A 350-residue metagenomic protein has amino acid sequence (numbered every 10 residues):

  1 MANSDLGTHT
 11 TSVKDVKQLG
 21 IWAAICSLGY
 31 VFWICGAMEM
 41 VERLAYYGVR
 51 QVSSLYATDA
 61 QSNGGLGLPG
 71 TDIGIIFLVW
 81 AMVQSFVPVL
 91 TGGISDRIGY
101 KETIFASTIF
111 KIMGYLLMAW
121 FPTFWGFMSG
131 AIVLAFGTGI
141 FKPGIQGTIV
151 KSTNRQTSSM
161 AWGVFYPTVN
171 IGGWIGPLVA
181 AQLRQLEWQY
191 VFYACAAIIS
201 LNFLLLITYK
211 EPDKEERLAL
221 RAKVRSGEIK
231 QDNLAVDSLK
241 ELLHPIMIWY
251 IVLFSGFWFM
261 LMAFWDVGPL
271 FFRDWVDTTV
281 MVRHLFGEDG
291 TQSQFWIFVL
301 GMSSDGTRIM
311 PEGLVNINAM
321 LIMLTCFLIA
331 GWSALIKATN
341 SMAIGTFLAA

Functional and structural regions predicted by a protein language model:
Q51-D72, D266-I309: Short amphipathic helix-loop junctions that connect adjacent transmembrane helices in Major Facilitator Superfamily/SLC
I75-G93, N316-I329: Central cavity-lining transmembrane alpha-helices of secondary-active solute carriers, predominantly the Major
G99, W120-W125, N154: Helix-breaking motifs and short loop linkers at transmembrane-helix boundaries and internal kinks in secondary membrane
I109-T123, F347-A350: C-terminal ends and interior cores of transmembrane alpha-helices in multi-pass membrane transporters/permeases
I140-N154: Intracellular juxtamembrane helix-capping segments at the cytosolic ends of symmetry-related transmembrane helices
S159-R184, I198-I199: Glycine-rich segments within core transmembrane alpha-helices of 12-TM secondary carriers
Q189-T208: Symmetry-related core transmembrane helices of the 12-TM Major Facilitator Superfamily/SLC fold
